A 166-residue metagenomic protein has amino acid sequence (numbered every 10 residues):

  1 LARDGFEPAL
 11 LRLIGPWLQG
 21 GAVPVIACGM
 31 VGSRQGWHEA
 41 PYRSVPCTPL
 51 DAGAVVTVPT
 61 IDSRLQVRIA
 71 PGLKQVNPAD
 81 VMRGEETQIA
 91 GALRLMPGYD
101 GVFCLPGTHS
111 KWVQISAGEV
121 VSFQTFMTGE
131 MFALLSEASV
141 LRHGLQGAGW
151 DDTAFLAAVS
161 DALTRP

Functional and structural regions predicted by a protein language model:
L1-V23, G32-Q35, H143: N-terminal phosphate-binding loop and adjacent alpha-helix
A2, L73-R165: Glycine-rich phosphate-binding loop plus the immediately following alpha-helix
L10, V31, R43, P49-D51 (+3 more regions): Broad hydrophobic/π-residue packing in well-ordered secondary structure
R12, Y42-S44, A54, P59 (+3 more regions): General N-terminal targeting signals
W17-M82: Short beta-strand-loop/turn "lid" adjacent to the catalytic site in phosphate-handling enzymes
